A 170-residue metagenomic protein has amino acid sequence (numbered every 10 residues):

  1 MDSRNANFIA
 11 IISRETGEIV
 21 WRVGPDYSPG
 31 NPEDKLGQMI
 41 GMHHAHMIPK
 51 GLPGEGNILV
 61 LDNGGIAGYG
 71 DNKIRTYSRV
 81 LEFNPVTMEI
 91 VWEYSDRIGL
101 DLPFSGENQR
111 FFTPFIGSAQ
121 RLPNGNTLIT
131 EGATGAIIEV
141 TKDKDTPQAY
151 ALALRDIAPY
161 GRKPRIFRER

Functional and structural regions predicted by a protein language model:
M1-R170: Histidine-/acidic-rich catalytic cores in large beta-rich domains
